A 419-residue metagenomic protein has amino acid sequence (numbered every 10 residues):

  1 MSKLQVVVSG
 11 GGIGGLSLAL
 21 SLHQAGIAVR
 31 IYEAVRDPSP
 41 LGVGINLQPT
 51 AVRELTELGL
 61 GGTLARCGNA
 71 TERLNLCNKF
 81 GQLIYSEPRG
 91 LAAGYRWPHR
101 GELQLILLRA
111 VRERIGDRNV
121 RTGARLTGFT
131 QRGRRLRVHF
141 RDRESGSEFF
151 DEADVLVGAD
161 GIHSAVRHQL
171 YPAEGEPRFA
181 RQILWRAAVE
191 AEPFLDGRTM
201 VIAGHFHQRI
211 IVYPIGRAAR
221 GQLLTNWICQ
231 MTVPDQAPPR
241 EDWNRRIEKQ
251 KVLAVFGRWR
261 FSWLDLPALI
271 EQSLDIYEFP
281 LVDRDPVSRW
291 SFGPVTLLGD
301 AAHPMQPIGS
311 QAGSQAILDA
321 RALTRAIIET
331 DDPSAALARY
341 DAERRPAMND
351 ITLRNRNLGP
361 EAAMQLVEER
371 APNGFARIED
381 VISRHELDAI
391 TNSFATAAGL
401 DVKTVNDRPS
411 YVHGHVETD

Functional and structural regions predicted by a protein language model:
M1-L4, G81, S288, G309 (+1 more regions): C-terminal helical "tail/cap" subdomain of flavin- and related membrane-associated enzymes
S2-V6, H23, Q48-Y171, G175-A188 (+3 more regions): Conserved N-terminal helical subregion
V7-V35, V157-G158, W185, Q250-V252 (+1 more regions): Conserved mid-domain beta->alpha element of the FAD-binding
D37-R53: Conserved N-terminal glycine-rich FAD pyrophosphate-binding loop of Rossmann-like flavoproteins
S39-P40, F129, V166-R167, M305-P307: Conserved protein kinase catalytic core
G42, L58-G59, G68, E87-P88 (+4 more regions): Short, flexible helix/strand-to-coil boundary loops that buttress conserved ligand/catalytic motifs in alpha/beta
I183-I215, E241: Flavin-dependent oxidoreductases
E192-F194, P214-A219, L223, M231-G309: FAD/FMN-dependent oxidoreductases across multiple families
